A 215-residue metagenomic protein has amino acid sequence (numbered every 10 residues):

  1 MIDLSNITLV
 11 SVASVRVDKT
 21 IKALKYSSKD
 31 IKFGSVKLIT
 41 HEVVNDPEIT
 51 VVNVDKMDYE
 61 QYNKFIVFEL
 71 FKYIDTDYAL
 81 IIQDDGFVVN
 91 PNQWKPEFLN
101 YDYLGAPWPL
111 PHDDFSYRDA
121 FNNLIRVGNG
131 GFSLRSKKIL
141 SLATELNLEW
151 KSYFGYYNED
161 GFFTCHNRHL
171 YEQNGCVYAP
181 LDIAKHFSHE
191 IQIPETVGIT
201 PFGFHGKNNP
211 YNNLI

Functional and structural regions predicted by a protein language model:
M1-Y78: N-terminal anchoring/stem segment of glycosyltransferases
A13, T40-E42, V52-D58, G105-W108 (+3 more regions): Residues at the C-termini of beta-strands that transition into short coil/loop
I21, E48-I49, N90-Q93, F115 (+1 more regions): Short glycine-/acidic-enriched loop or helix-start segments at secondary-structure transitions that form or flank
D30-I31, Y73-I74, K95-L99, R135: Short, conserved loop/helix-junction motifs that constitute active-site signature segments in enzyme catalytic cores
V36, D84-D85, S136: Generic structural signal for small/hydrophobic residues in well-ordered secondary structure, especially within
T76-V88: Short beta-strand-to-loop acidic/aromatic patch adjacent to the donor-nucleotide binding site
F87-A120: Conserved donor-nucleotide/metal-binding helix-loop-beta segment in metal-dependent transferases, i.e., the alpha-helix
I125-I215: Catalytic core and acceptor-binding pocket of nucleotide-sugar-dependent glycosyltransferases
